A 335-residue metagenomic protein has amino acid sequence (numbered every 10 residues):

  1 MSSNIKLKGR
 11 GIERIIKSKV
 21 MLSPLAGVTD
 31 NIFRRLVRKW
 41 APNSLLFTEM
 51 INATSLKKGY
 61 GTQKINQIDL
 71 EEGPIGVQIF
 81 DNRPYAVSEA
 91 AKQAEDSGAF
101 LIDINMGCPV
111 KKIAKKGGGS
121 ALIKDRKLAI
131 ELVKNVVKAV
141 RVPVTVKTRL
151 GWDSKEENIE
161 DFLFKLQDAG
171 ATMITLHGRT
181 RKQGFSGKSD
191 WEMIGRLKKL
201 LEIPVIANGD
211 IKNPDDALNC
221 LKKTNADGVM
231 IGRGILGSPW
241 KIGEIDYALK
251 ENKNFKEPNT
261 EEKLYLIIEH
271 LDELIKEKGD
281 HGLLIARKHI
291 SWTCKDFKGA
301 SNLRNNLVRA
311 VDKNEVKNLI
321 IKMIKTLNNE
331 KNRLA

Functional and structural regions predicted by a protein language model:
M1-A335: Flavin-dependent oxidoreductase catalytic cores
